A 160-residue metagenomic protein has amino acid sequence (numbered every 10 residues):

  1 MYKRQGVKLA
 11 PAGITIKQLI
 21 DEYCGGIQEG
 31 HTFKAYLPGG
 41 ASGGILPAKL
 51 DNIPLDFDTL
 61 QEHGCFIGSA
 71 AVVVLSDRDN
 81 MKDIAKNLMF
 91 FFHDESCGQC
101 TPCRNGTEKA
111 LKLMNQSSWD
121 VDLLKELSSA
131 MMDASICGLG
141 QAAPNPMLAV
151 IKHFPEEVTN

Functional and structural regions predicted by a protein language model:
K3-N160: Redox cofactor-anchoring modules in respiratory/redox and cofactor-processing assemblies
